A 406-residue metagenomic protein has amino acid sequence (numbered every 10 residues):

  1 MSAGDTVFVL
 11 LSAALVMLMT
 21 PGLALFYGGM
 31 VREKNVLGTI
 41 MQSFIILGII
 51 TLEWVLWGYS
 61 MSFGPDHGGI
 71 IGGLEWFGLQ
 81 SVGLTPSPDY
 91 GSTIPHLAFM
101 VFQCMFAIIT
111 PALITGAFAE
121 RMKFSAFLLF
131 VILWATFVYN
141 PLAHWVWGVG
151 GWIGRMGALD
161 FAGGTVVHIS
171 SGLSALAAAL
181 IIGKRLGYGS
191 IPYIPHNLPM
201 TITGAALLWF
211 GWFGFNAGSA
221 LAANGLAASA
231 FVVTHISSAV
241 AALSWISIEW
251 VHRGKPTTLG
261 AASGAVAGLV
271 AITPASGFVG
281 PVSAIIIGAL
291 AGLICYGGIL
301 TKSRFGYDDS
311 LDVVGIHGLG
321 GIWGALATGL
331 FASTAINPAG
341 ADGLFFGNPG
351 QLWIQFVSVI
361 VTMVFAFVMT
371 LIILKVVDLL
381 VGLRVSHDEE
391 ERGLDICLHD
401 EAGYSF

Functional and structural regions predicted by a protein language model:
M1-F406: Glycine- and aromatic-enriched membrane alpha-helices
